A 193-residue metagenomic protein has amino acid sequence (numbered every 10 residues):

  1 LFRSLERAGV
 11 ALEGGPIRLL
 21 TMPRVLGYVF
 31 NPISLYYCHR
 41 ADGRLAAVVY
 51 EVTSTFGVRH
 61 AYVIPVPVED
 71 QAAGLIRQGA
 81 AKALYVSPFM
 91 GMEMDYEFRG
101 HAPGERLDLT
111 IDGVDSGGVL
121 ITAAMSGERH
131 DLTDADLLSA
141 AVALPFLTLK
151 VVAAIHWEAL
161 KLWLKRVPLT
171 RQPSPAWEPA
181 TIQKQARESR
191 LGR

Functional and structural regions predicted by a protein language model:
L1-R193: Mature, function-bearing regions of proteins
